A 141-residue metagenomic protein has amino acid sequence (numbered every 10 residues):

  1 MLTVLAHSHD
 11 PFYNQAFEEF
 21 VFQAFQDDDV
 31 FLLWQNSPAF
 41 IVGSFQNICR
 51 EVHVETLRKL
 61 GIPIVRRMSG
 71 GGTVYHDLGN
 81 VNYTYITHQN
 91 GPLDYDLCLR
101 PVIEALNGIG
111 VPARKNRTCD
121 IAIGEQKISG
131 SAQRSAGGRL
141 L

Functional and structural regions predicted by a protein language model:
M1-E51, Q133: Active-site loop/lid in soluble adenylation, ligation, and acyl-transfer enzymes
T3-V4, I64, V111-A113: Short secondary-structure junctions
A24-F25, L32-Q35, T56-L57, R67 (+2 more regions): Solvent-exposed alpha-helices and their adjacent loops that cap or buttress functional pockets in soluble metabolic
D28-V30, S37-A39, V54, G61-P63 (+1 more regions): A common structural microfeature
Q35-P38, S44-I48, M68-G70, N80 (+1 more regions): Short glycine-rich, polar/acidic loop-and-turn segments at beta strand-coil junctions
R58-T84: A glycine-rich, hydrophobic loop/mini-helix early in the fold
L78-L141: Catalytic beta-strand/loop module used to bind and position nucleotide/cofactor moieties in cofactor-attachment
